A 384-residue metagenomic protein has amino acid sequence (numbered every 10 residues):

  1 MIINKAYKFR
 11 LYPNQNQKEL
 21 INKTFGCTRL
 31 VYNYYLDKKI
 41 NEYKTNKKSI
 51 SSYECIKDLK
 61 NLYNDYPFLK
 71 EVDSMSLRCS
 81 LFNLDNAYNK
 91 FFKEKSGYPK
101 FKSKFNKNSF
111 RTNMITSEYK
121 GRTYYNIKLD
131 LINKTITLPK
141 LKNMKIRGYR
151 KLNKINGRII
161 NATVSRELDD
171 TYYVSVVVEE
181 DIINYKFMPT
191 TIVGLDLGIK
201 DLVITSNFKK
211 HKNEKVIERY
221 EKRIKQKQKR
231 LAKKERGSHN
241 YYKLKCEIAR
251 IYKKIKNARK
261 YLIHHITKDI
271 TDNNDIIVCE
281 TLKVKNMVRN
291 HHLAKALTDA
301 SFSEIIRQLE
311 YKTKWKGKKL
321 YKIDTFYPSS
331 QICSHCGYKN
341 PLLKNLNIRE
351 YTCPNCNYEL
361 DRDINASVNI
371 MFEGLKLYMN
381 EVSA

Functional and structural regions predicted by a protein language model:
M1-A384: Nucleic-acid substrate recognition interfaces
